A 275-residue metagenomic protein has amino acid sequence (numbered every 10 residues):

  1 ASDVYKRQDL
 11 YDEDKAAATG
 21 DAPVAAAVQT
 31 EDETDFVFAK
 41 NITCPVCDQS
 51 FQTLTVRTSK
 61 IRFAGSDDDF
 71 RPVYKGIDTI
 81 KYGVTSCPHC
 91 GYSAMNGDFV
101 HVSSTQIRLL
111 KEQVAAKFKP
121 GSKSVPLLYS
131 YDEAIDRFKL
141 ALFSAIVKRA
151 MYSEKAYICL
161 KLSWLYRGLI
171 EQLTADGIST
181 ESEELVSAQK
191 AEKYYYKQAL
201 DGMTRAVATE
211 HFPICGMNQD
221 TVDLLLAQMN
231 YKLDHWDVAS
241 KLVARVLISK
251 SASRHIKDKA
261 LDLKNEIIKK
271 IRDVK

Functional and structural regions predicted by a protein language model:
A1-Y5: Short, small-residue-biased leader/transition segments that mark boundaries at the very start of proteins
F38-K40, G83: Short metal-coordination and nucleic-acid-contact micro-motifs, chiefly zinc-binding Cys/His arrays
C44-C47, C87-C90: Short cysteine-rich clusters marking metal-coordination/redox-active sites
Q49-I77: Short recognition patches in nucleic-acid-associated and regulatory proteins
Q113-V125, Y129-L142, I146-E183, M217-Q228: Amphipathic alpha-helical repeat scaffolds of TPR domains
E154, A191, Y195, H211-N218 (+2 more regions): Structural signature of alpha-solenoid helical repeat junctions
